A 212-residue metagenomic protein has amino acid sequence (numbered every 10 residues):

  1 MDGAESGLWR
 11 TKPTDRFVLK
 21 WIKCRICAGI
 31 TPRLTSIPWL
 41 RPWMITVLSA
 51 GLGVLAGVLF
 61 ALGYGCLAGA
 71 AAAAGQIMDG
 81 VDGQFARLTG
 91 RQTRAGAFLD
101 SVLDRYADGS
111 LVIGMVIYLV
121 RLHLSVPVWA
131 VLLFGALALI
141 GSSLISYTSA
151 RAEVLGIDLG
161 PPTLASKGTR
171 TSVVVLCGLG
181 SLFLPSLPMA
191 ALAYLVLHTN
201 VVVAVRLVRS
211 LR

Functional and structural regions predicted by a protein language model:
D2-R33, S101-R212: A feature for the membrane-embedded catalytic helix bundles of lipid/isoprenoid biosynthetic enzymes
W21, P42, F60, F85 (+1 more regions): Short secondary-structure boundary micro-motifs
T31-L40, G96-D100: Membrane interfacial helix-start motif at the N-side
I37-P38, T89, L155: Residues at alpha-helix termini
L40, R91, L99, P161-L164: Short, non-helical or kinked segments that cap or interrupt transmembrane helices
P42-G51, A165-V173: Short hydrophobic alpha-helical membrane-embedded segments
M44-A95, A130-I140, S186-H198: Membrane-embedded alpha-helical segments that form the functional core of polytopic membrane enzymes, especially those
A72-L124: Hydrophobic, well-structured mid-protein blocks that either form specific transmembrane helices
